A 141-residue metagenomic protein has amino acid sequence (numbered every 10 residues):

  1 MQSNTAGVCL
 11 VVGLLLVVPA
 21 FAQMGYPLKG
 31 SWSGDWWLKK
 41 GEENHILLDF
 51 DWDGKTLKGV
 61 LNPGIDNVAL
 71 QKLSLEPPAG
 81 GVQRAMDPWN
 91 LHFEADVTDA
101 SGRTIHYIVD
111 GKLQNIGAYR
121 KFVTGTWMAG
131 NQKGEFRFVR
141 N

Functional and structural regions predicted by a protein language model:
M1-L10: Bacterial N-terminal signal peptides that target proteins for export
C9-P19: Bacterial N-terminal signal peptides
Q23-N141: Central antiparallel beta-sheet cores of small beta-barrel/beta-sandwich binding domains
